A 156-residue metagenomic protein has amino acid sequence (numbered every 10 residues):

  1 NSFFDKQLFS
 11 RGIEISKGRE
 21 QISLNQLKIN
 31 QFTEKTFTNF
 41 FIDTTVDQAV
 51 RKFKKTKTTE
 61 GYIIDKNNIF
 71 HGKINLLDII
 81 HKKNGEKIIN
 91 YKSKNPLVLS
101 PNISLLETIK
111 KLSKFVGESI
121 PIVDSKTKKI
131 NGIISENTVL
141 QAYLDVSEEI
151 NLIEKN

Functional and structural regions predicted by a protein language model:
N1-N39, N67, V146-N156: Membrane-interfacial segments at transmembrane helix termini in multi-pass membrane proteins
F3-F4, E20, L24-N25, H81-N84 (+2 more regions): Short, flexible segments with low predicted structural confidence
E14-E20, I74-I80, K110: Short, functional N-terminal and low-complexity linear motifs
Q26, E34, L76, G85 (+3 more regions): ATP/adenylate-binding site constellation spanning eukaryotic-like Ser/Thr protein kinases, ABC-transporter
I29, I88-I89: Short, flexible, solvent-exposed loop/turn segments with mixed acidic/basic and small polar residues
N39-T58, I64-D65, H81-N84, N90 (+2 more regions): The conserved cystathionine-beta-synthase
H71-I79, N131-V139: Short hydrophobic beta-strand motif reused across regulatory alpha/beta modules
